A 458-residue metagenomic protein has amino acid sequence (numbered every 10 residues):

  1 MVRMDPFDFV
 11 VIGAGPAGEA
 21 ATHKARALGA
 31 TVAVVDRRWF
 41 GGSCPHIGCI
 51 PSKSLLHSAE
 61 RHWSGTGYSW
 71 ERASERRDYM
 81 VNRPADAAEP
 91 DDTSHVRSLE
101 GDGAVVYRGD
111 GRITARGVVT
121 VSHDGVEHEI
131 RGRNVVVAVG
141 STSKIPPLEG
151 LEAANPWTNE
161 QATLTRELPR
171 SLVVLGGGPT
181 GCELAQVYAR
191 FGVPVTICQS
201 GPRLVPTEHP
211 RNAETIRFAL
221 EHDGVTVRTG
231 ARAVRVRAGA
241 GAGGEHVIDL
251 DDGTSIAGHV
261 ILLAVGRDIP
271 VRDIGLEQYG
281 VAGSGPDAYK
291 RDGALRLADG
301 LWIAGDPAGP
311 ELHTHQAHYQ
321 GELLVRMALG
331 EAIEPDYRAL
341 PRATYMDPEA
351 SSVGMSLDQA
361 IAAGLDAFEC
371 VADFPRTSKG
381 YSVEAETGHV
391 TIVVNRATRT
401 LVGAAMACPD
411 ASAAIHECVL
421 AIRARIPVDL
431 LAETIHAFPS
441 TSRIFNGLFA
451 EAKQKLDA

Functional and structural regions predicted by a protein language model:
R3-G15, L168-G178: Beta1/beta-strand and adjacent pyrophosphate-binding region of the FAD-binding site in flavoprotein oxidoreductases
I12-R38, S43, I50, S54-R61 (+3 more regions): Flexible, glycine-rich terminal cap/loop adjacent to redox cofactors in electron-transfer oxidoreductases
C49, V139-P194, C198, T226-V227 (+1 more regions): Glycine-rich dinucleotide-binding loop and its adjacent helix/turn
S52-R83, I333-P335: Glycine-rich active-site loop/strand segments that organize a redox cofactor
V81-T93, T163, P169-V173, P179-G243 (+4 more regions): Rossmann-like dinucleotide-binding cores of NAD(P)H-dependent redox enzymes
E89, G101, V105-H123, I130 (+3 more regions): A Rossmann-like FAD-binding core segment of flavoenzymes
E152-L168, S255-M327: FAD-site-proximal beta/loop scaffold in flavoenzymes
